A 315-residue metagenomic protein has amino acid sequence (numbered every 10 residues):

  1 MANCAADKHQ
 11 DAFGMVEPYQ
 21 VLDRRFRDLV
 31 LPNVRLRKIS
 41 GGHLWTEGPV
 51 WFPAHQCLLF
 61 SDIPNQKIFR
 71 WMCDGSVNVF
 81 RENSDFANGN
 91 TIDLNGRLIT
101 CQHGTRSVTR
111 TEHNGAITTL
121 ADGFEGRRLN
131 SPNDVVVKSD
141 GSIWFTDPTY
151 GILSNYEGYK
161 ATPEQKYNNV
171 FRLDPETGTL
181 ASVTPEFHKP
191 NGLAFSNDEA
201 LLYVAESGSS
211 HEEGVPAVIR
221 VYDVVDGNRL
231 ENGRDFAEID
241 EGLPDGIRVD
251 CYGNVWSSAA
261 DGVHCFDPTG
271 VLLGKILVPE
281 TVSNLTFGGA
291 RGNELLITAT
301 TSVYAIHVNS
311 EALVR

Functional and structural regions predicted by a protein language model:
A2-R37, V314-R315: Blade/loop signatures of beta-propeller domains
D7-F13, F145-Q165, A205-V215, V308: Short, conserved, GDST-rich strand-edge loop motifs in beta-rich repeat architectures
R25-G41, G75-N83, N114-G126, N169-K189 (+2 more regions): Blade-edge beta-strand/turn elements of extracellular beta-propeller and related beta-sheet repeat scaffolds
R35, G41-Q56, N83-Q102, S107 (+10 more regions): Beta-rich, blade/repeat-based domains predominating in secreted/periplasmic proteins but also intracellular
P53-R81: Beta-propeller domains
K67-F69, S107-T109, N169-F171, V218-R220 (+2 more regions): A short loop-to-beta-strand structural motif that recurs across blades of beta-propeller domains
V221-R229, V308-R315: Short loop/turn segments immediately following beta-strands, especially the blade-tip and inter-blade linker loops
A259-R315: C-terminal closing repeat unit and adjoining cap/tail of repeat-based domains
